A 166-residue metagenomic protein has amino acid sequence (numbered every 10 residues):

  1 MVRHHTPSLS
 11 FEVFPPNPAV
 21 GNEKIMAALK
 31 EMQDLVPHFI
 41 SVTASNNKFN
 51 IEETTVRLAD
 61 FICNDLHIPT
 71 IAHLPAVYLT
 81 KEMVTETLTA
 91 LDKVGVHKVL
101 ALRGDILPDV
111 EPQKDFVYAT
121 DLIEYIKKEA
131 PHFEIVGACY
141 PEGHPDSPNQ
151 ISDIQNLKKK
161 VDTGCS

Functional and structural regions predicted by a protein language model:
M1-V42: Conserved N-terminal beta1-alpha1 strand-loop-helix module at the mouth
T6-S10, H38-S41, P69-H73, K98-L100 (+2 more regions): Structural preference for beta-strand elements that scaffold enzyme active sites
S8-K24, T70-E82, V136-S152: Active-site mouth loops of central-metabolism enzymes
E12, I40, L91, K160 (+1 more regions): Conserved, mostly hydrophobic/aromatic
P16, V36-L58, G104-K114, S166: Glycine-rich, proline-tolerant flexible connector loops at the mouths of alpha/beta enzymes
K24, A76-A90, Q113-Y118: Glycine-rich anion/phosphate-binding loops
K48-H73, F116-A138: Alpha-helix-loop-beta-strand connector modules within alpha/beta enzyme cores
D146-C165: Active-site glycine-rich loop that binds ribose-phosphate moieties when present
